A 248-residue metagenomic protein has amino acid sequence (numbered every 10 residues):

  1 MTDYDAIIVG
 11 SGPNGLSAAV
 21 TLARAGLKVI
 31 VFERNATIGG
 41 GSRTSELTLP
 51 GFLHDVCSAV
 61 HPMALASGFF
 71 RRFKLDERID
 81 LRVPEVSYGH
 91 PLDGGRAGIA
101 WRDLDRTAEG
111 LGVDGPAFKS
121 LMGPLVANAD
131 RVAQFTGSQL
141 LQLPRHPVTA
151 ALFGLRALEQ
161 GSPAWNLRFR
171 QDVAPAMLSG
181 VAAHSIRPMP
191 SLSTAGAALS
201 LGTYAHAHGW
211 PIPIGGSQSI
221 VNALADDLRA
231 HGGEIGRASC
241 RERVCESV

Functional and structural regions predicted by a protein language model:
T2-A127: N-terminal glycine-rich phosphate/pyrophosphate-binding loop and immediately adjacent elements
S17, A64-L65, S219, A223 (+1 more regions): Short amphipathic alpha-helical face segments that pack within enzyme cores and frequently flank/anchor catalytic
L22-A25, A164-R168, G180, A223 (+2 more regions): Generic, well-ordered alpha-helical scaffold segments in large soluble proteins
A64, R156, Q160, G215 (+1 more regions): Conserved active-site and cofactor/substrate-binding residues in soluble primary-metabolism enzymes
R82, P175-V181, D226, R237 (+1 more regions): Beta-strand segments within the central parallel beta-sheet cores of soluble alpha/beta enzyme folds
D93-S193: Rossmann-like flavin
A198-R241: Helical element adjacent to the flavin cofactor pocket in flavoenzyme catalytic cores
E242-V248: Positively charged, low-complexity/disordered segments
